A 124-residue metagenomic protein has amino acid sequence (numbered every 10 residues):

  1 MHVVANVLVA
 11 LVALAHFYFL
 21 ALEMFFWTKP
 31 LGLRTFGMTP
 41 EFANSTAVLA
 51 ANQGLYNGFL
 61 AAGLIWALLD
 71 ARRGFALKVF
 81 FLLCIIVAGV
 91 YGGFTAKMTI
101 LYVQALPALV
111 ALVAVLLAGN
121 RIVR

Functional and structural regions predicted by a protein language model:
M1-L14, G74-L82: Interfacial segments of alpha-helical transmembrane regions
L8, A51, L77, F94-T95: A charge-rich, low-complexity, intrinsically flexible signal that marks solvent-exposed coils, linkers, repeats
L14-Y18, L22-E23, R34-L69, L83: Core segments of alpha-helical transmembrane spans in multipass integral membrane proteins
A62-L77, N120: Juxtamembrane helix-break-helix junctions at the cytosolic face of small multi-pass alpha-helical membrane proteins
I65-L68, G89-G93, L109-V113: Alpha-helical transmembrane segments of multipass membrane proteins
R72, V87-L101: Membrane-helix boundary connector in multi-pass membrane proteins
T99-L109: Non-cytosolic membrane-interface motifs at loop->transmembrane helix junctions
V110-R124: Membrane-water interface at the C-terminal end of transmembrane alpha helices
